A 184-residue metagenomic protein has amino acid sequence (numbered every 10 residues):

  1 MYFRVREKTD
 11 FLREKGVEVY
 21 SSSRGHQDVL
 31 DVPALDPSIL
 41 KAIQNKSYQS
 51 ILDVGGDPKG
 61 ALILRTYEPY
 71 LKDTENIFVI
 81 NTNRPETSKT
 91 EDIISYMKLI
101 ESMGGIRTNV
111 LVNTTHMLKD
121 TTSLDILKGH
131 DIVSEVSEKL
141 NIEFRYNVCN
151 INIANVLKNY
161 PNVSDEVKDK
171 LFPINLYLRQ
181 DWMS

Functional and structural regions predicted by a protein language model:
M1-D31: N-terminal phosphate/diphosphate-binding loop that engages ATP/GTP or pyrophosphate donors across diverse enzyme folds
S22-D28, S47-I63: Switch II (G3) loop of P-loop NTPases
R24-G25, T82-R84, Y177-L178: Short, acidic/turn-prone active-site loops that include or flank metal/cofactor- and phosphate-binding residues
D31-S38: Glycine-rich, highly charged phosphate/nucleotide-binding loops
L40-I43: Short, well-structured alpha-helical segments in soluble
P58-E166: Conserved catalytic-core segment of NTP-binding enzymes
L157-S184: N-terminal regions of ATP-driven nucleic-acid and macromolecular assemblies, encompassing P-loop NTP-binding domains
